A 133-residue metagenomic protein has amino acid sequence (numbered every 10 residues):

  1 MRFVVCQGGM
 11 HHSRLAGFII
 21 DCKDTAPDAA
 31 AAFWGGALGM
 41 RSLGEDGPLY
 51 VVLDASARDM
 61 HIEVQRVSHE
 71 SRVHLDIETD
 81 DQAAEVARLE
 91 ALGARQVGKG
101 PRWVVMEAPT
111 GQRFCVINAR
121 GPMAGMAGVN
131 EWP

Functional and structural regions predicted by a protein language model:
M1-R2, Q7, D59, F114: Low-complexity, intrinsically disordered short peptide segments enriched in small/polar/basic residues
R2-A31, V73, I77, R120-P133: N-terminal beta-strand motif that seeds the catalytic metal site of vicinal oxygen chelate
G17, P48-Y50, P101-W103: Short hydrophobic/aromatic beta-strand or adjacent loop that forms the aromatic wall/cage of a ligand/substrate-binding
F18-I20, I62-V64, A94: Hydrophobic beta-strand residues in large extracellular and virion-surface proteins
D24, E70, L75-R113: Vicinal oxygen chelate
T25-R41, E85-A91: Amphipathic alpha-helical segments
L38-V73, R113-R120: Conserved short beta-strand elements that form part of the metal-binding/catalytic scaffold of enzyme active sites
A55-S56, E107-G111, E131: Short secondary-structure transition/capping segments
